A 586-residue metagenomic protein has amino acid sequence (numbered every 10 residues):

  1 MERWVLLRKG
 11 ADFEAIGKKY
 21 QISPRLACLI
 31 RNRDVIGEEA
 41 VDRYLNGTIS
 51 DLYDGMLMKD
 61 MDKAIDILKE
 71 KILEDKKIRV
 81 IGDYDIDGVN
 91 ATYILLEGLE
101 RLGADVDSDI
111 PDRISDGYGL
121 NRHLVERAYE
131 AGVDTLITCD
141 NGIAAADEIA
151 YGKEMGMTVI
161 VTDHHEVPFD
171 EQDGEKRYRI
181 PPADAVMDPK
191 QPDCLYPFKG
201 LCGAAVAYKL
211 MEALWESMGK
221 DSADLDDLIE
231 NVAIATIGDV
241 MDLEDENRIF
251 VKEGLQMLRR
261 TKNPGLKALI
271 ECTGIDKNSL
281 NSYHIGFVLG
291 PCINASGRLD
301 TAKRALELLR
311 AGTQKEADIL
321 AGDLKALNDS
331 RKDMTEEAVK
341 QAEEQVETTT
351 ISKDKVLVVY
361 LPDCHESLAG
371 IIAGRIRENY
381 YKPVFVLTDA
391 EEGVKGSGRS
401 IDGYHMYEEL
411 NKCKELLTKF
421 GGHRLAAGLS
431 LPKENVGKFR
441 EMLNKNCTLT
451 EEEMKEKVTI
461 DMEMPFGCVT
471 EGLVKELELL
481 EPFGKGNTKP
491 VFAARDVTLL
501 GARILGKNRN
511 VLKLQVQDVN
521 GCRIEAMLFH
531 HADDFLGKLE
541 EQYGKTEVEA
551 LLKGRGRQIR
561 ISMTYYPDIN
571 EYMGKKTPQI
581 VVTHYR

Functional and structural regions predicted by a protein language model:
L7-T135, E154-G156, D173-K176, P182 (+3 more regions): Hydrophobic helix-and-loop "lid/oligomerization" segment in the mid-to-C-terminal part of catalytic domains
E70-K76, E316-Y360, K412-R586: Mid-to-C-terminal polyanion-binding domains and interfaces
D109, C139, T162-H164, M187-P189 (+1 more regions): Generic beta-sheet signal
S115, N141-A144: Acidic, metal-coordinating catalytic cores used for nucleic-acid/nucleotide bond scission and strand-transfer chemistry
A145-A146, D239: Intrinsically disordered, low-complexity regulatory tails of plant transcription factors and co-regulators
A146-D147, H164-P182: Short, glycine/polar-rich helix-capping loops at beta-to-alpha or helix-loop-helix junctions that flank or form
Y196-G203: Short glycine/threonine-rich catalytic loop with a Thr-x-Gly-x-Asp
